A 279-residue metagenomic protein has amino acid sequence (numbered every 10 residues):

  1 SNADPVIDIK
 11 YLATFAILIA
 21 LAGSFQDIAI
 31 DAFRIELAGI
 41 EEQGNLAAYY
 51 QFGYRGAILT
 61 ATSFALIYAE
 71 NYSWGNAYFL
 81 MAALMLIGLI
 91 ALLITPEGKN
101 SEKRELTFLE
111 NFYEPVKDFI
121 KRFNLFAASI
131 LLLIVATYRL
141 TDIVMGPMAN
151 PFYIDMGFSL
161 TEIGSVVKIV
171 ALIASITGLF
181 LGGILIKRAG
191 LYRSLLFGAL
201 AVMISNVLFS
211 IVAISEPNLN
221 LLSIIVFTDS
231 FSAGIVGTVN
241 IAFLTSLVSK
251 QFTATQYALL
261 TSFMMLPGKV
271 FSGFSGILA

Functional and structural regions predicted by a protein language model:
S1-V6, L200-P217: C-terminal ends and interior cores of transmembrane alpha-helices in multi-pass membrane transporters/permeases
S24-A38, I235-S249: Intracellular juxtamembrane helix-capping segments at the cytosolic ends of symmetry-related transmembrane helices
I35, I40-Y49, L160-T161, K250-L260: Loop-to-transmembrane helix entry/capping segments in MFS-fold secondary transporters and related SLC/MFSD carriers
G44-S63, A69, T261-S272: Glycine-rich segments within core transmembrane alpha-helices of 12-TM secondary carriers
A69, T177-S194, A279: Helix-to-loop junctions at the C-terminal end of transmembrane segments in multipass secondary transporters
N76-L93: Symmetry-related core transmembrane helices of the 12-TM Major Facilitator Superfamily/SLC fold
E97-L131: Juxtamembrane intracellular "pre-TM" segments in multi-pass secondary transporters
P147-G164: Short amphipathic helix-loop junctions that connect adjacent transmembrane helices in Major Facilitator Superfamily/SLC
